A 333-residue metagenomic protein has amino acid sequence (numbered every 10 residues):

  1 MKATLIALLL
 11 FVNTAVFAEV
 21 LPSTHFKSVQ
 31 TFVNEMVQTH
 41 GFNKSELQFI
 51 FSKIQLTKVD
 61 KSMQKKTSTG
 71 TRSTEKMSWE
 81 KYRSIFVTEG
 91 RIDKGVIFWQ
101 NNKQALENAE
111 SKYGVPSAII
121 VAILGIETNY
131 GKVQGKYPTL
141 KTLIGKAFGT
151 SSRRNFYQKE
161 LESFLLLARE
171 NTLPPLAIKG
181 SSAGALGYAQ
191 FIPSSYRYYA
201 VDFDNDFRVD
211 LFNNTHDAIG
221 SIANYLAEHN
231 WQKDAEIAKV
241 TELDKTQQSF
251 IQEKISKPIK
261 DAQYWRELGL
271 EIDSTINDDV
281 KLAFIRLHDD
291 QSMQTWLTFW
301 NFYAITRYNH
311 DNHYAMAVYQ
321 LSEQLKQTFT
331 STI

Functional and structural regions predicted by a protein language model:
M1-L9, T14-K179, G184, S194-I333: Cell-wall glycan-active module
Q190: Functionally critical loop-and-helix segments that line ligand-binding/catalytic clefts of soluble enzyme domains
